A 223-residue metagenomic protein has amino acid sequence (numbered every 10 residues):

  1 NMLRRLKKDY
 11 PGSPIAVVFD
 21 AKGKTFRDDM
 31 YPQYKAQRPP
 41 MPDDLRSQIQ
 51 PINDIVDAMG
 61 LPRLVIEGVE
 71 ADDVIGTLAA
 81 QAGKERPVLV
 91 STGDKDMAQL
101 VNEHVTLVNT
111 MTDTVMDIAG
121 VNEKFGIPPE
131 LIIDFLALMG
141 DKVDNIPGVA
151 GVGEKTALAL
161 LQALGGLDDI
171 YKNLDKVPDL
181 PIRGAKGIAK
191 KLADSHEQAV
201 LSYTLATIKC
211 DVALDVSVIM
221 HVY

Functional and structural regions predicted by a protein language model:
N1-S91, K95-D117, Q198-L201, T207-Y223: Noncatalytic, basic helical substrate-engagement surface that gates or grips nucleic-acid strands
Y10-A16, L61, K84, H104 (+1 more regions): Non-catalytic nucleic-acid-binding/docking modules located in mid-to-C-terminal regions of nucleic-acid enzymes
